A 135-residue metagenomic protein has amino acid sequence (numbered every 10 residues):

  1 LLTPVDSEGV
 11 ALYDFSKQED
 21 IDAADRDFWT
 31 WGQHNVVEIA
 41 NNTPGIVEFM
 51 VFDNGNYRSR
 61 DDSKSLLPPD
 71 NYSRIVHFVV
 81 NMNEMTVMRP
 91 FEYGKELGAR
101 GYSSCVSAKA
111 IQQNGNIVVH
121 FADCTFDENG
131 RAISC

Functional and structural regions predicted by a protein language model:
L1-C135: Histidine-/acidic-rich catalytic cores in large beta-rich domains
